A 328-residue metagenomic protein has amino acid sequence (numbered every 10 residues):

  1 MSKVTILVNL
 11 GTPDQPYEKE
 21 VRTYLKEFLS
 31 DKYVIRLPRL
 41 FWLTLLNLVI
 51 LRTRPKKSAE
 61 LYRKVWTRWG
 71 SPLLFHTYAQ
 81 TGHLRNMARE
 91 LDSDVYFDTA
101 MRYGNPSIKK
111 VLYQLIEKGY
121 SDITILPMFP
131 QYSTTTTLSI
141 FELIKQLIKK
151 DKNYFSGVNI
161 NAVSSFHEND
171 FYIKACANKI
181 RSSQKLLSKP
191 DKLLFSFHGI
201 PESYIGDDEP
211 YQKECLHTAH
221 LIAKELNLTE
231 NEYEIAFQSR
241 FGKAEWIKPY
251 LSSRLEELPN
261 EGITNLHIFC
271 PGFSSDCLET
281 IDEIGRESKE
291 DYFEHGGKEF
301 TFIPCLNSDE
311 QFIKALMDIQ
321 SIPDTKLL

Functional and structural regions predicted by a protein language model:
M1-L328: Active-site-proximal alpha-helix that buttresses catalytic centers in soluble enzyme cores
